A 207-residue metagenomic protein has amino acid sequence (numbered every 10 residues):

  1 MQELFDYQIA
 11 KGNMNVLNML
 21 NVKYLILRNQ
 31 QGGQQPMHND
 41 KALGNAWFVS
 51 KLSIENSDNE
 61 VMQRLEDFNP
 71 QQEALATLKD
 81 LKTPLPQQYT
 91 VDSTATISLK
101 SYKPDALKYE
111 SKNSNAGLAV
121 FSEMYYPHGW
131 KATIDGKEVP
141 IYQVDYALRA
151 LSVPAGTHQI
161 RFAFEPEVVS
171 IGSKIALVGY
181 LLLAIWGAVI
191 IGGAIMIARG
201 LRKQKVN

Functional and structural regions predicted by a protein language model:
M1-E55, Q87-S93: A cross-kingdom signal targeting lumenal/periplasmic-facing segments of multi-pass membrane and secretory-pathway
M1-Y7, R64, K100, I171-K174: Charged, low-complexity, helix-prone segments enriched in Lys/Glu/Asp/Gln
K11-G12, K23, G32, N69-N207: Active-site-proximal, structured, solvent-exposed surfaces of multi-pass membrane proteins that position macromolecular
K51-Q72, V189: Short, cationic low-complexity segments
